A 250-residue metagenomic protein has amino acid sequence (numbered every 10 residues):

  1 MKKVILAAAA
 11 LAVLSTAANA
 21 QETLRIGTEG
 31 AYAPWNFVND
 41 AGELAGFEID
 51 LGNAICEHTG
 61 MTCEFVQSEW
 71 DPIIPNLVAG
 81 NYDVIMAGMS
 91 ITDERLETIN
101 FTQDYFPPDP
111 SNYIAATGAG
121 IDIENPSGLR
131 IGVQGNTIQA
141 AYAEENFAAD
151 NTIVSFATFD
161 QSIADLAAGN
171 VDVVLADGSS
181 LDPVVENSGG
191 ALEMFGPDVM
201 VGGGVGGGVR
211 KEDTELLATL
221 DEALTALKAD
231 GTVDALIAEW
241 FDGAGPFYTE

Functional and structural regions predicted by a protein language model:
S15-A20: Sec/Tat signal peptide C-region and signal peptidase I cleavage site
Q21-G88: Extracytoplasmic small-molecule ligand-binding "clamshell" domains of the periplasmic binding protein/Venus flytrap
I49-D50, F65-P75, G135, V154-A168: Short helix-initiation/N-cap motifs at beta->coil->alpha
G60-T62, A79-A87, L129-R130, T158 (+2 more regions): Alpha-to-beta junction loops
P72, A87-T98, E144-E145, D172-V201: A ligand-binding cleft/hinge motif common to bilobed small-molecule-binding domains
P107-I114, D182, E186-D221, G243-E250: Periplasmic-binding protein-like
A115-I131: Flexible hinge/capping segments at coil-to-helix
I138-A157, E193-F195, L224-E250: Ligand-binding clefts/hinges and TM-proximal coupling segments of bilobed small-molecule sensing domains
